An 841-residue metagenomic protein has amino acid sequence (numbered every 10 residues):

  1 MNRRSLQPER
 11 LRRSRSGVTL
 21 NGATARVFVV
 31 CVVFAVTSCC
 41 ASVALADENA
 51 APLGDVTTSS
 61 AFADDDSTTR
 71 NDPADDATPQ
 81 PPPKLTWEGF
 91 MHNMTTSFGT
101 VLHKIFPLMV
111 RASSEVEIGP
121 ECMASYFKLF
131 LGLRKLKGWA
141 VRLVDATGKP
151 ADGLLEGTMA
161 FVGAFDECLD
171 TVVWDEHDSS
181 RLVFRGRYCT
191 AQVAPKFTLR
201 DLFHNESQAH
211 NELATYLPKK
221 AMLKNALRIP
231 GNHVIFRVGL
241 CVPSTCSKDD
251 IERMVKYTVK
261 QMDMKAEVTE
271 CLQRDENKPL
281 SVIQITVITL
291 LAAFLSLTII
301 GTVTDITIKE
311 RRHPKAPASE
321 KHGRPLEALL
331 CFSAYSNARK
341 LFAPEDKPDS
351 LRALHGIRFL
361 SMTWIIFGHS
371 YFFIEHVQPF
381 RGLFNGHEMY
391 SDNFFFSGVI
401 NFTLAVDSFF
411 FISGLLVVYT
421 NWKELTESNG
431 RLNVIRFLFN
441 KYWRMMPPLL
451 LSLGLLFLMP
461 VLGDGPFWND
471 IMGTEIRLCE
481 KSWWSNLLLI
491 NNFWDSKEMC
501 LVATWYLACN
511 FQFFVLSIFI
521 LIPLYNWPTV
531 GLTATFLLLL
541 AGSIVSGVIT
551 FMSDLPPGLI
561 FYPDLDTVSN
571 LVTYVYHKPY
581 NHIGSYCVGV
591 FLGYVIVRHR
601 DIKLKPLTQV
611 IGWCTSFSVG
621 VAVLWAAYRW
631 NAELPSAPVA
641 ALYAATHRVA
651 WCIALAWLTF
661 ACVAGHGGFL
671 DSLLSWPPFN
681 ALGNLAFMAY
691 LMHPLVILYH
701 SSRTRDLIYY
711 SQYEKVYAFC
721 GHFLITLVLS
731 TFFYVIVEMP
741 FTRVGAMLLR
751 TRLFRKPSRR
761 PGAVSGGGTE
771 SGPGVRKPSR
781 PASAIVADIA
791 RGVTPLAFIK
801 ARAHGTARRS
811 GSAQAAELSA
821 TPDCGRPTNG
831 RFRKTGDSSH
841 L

Functional and structural regions predicted by a protein language model:
N2-S5, R15-S16, R26-G356, S361 (+18 more regions): Exoplasmic/lumenal regions adjacent to the first transmembrane segment of eukaryotic integral membrane proteins across
R12-S16, T302-F359, V417-P447, Q512-L539 (+3 more regions): Helix-loop boundary elements of multi-pass alpha-helical membrane proteins
S38-C39, G301-I306, Y419, K423 (+14 more regions): Short hydrophobic alpha-helical membrane-anchoring segments
D201, D249-E252, E267, E375-H376 (+13 more regions): Intrinsically disordered, low-complexity regions enriched in proline, serine, glycine and charged residues
H233, K248, E252, S296 (+18 more regions): Generic preference for well-ordered alpha-helical elements
D349-H387, G398-V418, R444-G463, I490-N491 (+7 more regions): Kinked, hydrophobic transmembrane alpha-helices enriched for aromatic residues and small/kink-inducing positions
K481-C509, L516-C652, L724, S779 (+2 more regions): Aromatic-enriched alpha-helical transmembrane segments of multi-pass intramembrane proteins
K578, H582-L592, I611-M739, S765 (+3 more regions): Alpha-helical transmembrane segments of multi-pass integral membrane proteins
